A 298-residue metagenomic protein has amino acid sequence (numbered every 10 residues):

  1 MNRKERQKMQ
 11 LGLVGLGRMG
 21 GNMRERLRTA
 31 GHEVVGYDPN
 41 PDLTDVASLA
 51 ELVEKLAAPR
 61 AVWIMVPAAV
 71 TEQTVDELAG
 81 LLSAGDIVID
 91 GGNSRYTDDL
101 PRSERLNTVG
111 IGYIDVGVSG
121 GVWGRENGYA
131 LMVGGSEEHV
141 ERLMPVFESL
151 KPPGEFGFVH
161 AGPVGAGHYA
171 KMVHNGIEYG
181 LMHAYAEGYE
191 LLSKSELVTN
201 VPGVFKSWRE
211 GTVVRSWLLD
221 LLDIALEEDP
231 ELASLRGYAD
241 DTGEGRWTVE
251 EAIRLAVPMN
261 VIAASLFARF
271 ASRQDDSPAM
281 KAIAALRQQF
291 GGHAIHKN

Functional and structural regions predicted by a protein language model:
N2-R60, G85, V122-R125, Q288: NAD(P)+-binding Rossmann beta1-loop-alpha1 motif at the extreme N-terminus of oxidoreductases
V14, Y37, M65, I89-G92 (+2 more regions): Structural motif
A30, V109, L255: Conserved dinucleotide-binding and phosphotransfer motif residues
V34, Y113-I114, M259: Hydrophobic beta-strand scaffold residues
P39-P101, N107, R125-G135: Rossmann-like NAD(P)-binding element
T74-D76, R95-A186, E190-L192, D276: Rossmann-fold dinucleotide-binding core
R142, G165-H293: Helical "substrate-binding/catalytic lid" subdomain of Rossmann-like NAD(P)-dependent dehydrogenases/reductases
